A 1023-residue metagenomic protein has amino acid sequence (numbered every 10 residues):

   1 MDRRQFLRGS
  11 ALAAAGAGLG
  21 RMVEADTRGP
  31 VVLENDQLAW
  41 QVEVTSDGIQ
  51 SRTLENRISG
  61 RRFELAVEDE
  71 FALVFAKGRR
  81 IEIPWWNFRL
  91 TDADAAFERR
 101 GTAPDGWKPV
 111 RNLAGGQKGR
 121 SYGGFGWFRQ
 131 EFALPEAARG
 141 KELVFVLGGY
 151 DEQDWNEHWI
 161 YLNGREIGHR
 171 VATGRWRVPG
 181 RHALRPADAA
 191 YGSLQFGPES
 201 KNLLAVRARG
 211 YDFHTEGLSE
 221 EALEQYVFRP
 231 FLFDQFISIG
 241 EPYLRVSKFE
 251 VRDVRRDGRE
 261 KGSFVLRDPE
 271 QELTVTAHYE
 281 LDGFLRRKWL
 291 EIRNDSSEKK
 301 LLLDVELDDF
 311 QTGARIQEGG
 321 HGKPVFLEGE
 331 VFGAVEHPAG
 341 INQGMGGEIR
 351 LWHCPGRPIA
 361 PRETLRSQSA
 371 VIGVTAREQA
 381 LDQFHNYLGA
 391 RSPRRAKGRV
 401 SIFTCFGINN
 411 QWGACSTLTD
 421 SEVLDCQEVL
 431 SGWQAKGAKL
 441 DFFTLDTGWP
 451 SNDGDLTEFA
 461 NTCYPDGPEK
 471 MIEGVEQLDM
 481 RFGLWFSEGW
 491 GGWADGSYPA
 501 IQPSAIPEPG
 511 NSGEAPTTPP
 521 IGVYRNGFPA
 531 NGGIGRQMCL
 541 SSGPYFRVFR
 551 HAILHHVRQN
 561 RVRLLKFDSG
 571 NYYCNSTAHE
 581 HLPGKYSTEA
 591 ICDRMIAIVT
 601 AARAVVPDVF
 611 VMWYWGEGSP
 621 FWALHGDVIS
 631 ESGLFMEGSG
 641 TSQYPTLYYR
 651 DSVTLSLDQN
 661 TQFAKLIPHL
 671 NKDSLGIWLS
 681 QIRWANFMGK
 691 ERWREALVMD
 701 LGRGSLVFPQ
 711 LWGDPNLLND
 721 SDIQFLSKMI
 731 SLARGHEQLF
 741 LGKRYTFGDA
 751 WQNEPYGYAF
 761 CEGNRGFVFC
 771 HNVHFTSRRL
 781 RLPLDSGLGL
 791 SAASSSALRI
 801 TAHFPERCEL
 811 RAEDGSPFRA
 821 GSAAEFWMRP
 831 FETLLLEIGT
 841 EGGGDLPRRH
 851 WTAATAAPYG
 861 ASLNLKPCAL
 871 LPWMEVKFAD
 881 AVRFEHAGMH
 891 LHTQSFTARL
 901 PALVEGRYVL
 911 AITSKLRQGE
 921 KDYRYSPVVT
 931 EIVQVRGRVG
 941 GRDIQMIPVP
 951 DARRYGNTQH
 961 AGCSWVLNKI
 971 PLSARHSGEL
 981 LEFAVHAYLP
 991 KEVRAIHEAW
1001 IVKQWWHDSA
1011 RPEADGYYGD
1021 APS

Functional and structural regions predicted by a protein language model:
Q5-V23: N-terminal export signals
T27-L38, S51-E82, I160, H169 (+3 more regions): Polysaccharide-binding surfaces and accessory modules of carbohydrate-active proteins
Q37, A750-A792: Carbohydrate-binding surface patches
E82-Q117, D154, A172-P242, Y923-P927 (+3 more regions): An acidic-aromatic loop/edge-strand motif
W107, G124, F132-I167, L204-A208 (+3 more regions): Aromatic-lined ligand-binding clefts that engage carbohydrates, nucleic acids, or primary amines
C405-H551, V562-L564, Y572-H581: Aromatic-lined carbohydrate-binding/catalytic grooves of carbohydrate-active enzymes
W493-R547, H551, C592-N716: Glycan-recognition surfaces
G815-Y859: C-terminal beta-strand-rich structural cap/linker in extracellular carbohydrate-active enzymes
